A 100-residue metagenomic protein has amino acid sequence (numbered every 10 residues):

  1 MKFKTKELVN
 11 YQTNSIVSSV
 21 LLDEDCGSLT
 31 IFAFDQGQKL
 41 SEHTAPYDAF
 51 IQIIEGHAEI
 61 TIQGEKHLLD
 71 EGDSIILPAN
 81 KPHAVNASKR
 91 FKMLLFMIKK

Functional and structural regions predicted by a protein language model:
M1-C26, T61: A short, N-terminal "cap"/entry segment at the start of jelly-roll beta-barrel domains of the cupin/DSBH fold
S15, T30-A45: Conserved short histidine dyad/triad with adjacent acidic residue
S28, H57-E59, K66, P82 (+1 more regions): Structural motif
Y47-E59: Glycine- and acidic-residue-biased ligand/ion/polar-headgroup-sensing regions
I54-E55, D70, K89: A cytosolic small-molecule/anion-sensing beta-strand core signal
G64-A79: Short acidic-glycine-tyrosine-enriched beta hairpin
A79-K100: Ligand-binding loop in jelly-roll beta-barrel domains
